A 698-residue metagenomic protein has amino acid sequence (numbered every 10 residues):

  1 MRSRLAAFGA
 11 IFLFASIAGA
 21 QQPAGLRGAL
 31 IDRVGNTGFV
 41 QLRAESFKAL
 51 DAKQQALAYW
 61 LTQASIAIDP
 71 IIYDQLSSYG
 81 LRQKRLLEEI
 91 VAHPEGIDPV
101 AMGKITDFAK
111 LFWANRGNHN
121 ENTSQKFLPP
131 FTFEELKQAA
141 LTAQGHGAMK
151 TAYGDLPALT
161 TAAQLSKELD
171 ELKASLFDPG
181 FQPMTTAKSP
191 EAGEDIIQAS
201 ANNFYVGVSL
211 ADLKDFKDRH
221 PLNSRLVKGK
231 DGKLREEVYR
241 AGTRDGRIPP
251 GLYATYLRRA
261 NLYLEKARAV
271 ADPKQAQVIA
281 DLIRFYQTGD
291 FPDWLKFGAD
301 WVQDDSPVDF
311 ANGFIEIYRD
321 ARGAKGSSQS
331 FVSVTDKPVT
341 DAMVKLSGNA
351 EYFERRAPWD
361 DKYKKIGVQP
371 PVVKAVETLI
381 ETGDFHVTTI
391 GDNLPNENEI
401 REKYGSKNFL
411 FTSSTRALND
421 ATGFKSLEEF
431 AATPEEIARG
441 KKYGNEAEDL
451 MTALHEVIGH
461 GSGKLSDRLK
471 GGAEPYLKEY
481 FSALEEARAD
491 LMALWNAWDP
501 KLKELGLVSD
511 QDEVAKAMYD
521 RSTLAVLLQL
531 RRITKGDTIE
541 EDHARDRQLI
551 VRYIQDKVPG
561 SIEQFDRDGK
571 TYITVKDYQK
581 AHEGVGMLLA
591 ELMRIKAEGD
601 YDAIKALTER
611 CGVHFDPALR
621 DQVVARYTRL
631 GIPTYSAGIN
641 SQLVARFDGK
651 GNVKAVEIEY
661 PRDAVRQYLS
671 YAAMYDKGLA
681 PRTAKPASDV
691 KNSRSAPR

Functional and structural regions predicted by a protein language model:
A7-S16: Bacterial N-terminal signal peptides
A24-L86: N-terminal-proximal low-complexity accessory segments that begin disordered and transition into the first
R43, I72, G103, L494-E598: Long, well-structured alpha-helical subdomains associated with metal-dependent extracellular/ecto-lumenal hydrolases
D51, D272, S482-D499: An active-site-proximal "capping" alpha-helix that borders the catalytic cofactor pocket
D107-E236, G242, G246-A438, G444: Contiguous, non-catalytic segments that form substrate-binding/exosite surfaces or channel walls
N445-I458: Short alpha-helix carrying the canonical HExxH Zn2+-binding catalytic motif
G463-A487: Post-HEXXH active-site segment of zinc metalloproteases
A581-R698: Extended, compositionally biased alpha-helical segments that mediate assembly or anchoring
